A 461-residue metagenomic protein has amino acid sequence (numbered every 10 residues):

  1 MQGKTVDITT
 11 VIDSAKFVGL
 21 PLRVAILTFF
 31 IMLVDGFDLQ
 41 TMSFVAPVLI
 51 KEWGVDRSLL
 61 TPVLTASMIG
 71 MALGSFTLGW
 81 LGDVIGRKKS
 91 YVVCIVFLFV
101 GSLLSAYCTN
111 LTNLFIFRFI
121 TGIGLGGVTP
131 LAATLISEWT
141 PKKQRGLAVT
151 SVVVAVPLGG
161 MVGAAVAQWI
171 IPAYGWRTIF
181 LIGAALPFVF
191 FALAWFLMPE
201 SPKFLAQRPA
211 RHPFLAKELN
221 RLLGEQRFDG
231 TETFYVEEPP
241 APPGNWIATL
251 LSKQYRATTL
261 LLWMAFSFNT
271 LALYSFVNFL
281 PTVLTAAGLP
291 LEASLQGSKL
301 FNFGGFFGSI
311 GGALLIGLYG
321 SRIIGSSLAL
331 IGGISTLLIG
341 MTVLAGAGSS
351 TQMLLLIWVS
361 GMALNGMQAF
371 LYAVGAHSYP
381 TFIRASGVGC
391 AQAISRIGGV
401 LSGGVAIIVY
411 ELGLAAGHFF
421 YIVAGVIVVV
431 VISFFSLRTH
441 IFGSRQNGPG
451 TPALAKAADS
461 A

Functional and structural regions predicted by a protein language model:
M1-F37: Cytosolic juxtamembrane N-terminal segment immediately preceding the first transmembrane helix of multi-pass
M1-S14, L197-Q254, S444-A461: Intracellular cytosolic loops and amphipathic helices of Major Facilitator Superfamily
R23-R57, F276-L280: Extracytoplasmic
M42-S43, L251-S309: Extracytoplasmic gate region of multi-pass secondary transporters
G54, G86, Y107-N113, G124 (+2 more regions): Helix-breaking motifs and short loop linkers at transmembrane-helix boundaries and internal kinks in secondary membrane
L73-L111: Conserved MFS/SLC helix-loop-helix module at the cytosolic interface between two early adjacent transmembrane helices
G146-P172, L186-P187, Q392-S402: Glycine-rich segments within core transmembrane alpha-helices of 12-TM secondary carriers
G320-L371: C-terminal transmembrane helical hairpin of 12-TM major facilitator-type secondary transporters
